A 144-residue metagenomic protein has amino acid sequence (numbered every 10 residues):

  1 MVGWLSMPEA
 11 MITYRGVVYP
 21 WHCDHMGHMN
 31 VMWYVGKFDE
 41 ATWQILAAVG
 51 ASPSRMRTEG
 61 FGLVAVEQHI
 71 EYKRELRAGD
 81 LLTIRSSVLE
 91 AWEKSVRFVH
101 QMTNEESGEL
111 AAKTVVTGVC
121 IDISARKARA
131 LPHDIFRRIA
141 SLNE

Functional and structural regions predicted by a protein language model:
V2-T83, L89-E144: Terminal targeting signals and extreme-terminal segments of soluble enzymes
